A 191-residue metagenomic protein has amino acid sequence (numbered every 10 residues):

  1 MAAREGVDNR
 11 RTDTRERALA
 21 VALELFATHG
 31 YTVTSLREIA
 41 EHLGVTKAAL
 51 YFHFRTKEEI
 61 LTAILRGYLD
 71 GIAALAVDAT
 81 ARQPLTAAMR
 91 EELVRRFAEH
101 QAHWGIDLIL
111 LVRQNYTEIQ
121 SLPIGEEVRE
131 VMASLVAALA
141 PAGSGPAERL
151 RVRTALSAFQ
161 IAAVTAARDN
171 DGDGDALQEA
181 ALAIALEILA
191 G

Functional and structural regions predicted by a protein language model:
M1-D13: N-terminal intrinsically disordered/low-complexity leader segments
R17, V21, L25-E59, A63: Helix-turn-helix
V21, L25-T28, G71-R82, A158-T165: Solvent-exposed, amphipathic alpha-helical segments
A63, A74-D107: Hydrophobic alpha-helical connector segments
I64, Y68, I72, W104 (+2 more regions): Hydrophobic/aromatic residues within well-ordered alpha-helical segments
I109, S121-L189: Hydrophobic/aromatic-rich alpha-helical bundle segments in the mid-to-C-terminal region
L111-E118: Short linear capping/connector segments at secondary-structure termini
